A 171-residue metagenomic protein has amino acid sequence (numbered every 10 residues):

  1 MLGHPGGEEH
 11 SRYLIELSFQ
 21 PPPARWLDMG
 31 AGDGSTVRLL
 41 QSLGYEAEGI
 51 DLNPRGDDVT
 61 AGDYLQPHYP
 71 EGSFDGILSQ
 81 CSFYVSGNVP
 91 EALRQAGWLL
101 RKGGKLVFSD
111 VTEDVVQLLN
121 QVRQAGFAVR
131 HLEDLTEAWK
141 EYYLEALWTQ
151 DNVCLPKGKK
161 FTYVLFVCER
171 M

Functional and structural regions predicted by a protein language model:
H4-P22: Conserved alpha-helix/loop element of class I SAM-dependent methyltransferases that forms part of the SAM/SAH-binding
L27-Q66: Class I SAM-dependent methyltransferase SAM/SAH-binding core
L65-I77: A short acidic, Gly/Pro-enriched loop at the edge of an enzyme's catalytic core that lines a small-molecule cofactor
G76-V89: A short SAM/SAH-binding and catalytic strip from SAM-dependent methyltransferases
P90-K102: A short glycine-rich, Lys/Arg-flanked "PGG" loop and its adjoining helix->strand segment in the class I
G104-D110: Conserved beta-strand signature within the Rossmann-like core of class I S-adenosyl-L-methionine
E113-G126: Short alpha-helix
E133-M171: Conserved Class I S-adenosyl-L-methionine
